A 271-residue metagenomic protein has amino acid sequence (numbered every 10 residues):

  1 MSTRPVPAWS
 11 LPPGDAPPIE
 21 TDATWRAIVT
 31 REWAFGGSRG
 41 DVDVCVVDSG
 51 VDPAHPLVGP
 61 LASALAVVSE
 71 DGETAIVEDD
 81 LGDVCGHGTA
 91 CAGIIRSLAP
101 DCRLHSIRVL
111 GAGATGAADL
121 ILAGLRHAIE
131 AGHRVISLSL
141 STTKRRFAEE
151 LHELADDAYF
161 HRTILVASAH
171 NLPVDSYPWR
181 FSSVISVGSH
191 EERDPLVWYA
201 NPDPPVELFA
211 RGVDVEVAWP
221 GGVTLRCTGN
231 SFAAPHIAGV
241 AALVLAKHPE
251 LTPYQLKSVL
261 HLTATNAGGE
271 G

Functional and structural regions predicted by a protein language model:
S2-L98, C102: Active-site core segment of subtilase-fold serine proteases
R4-A16, L125-E150: Short acidic, glycine-rich surface-loop motifs adjacent to enzyme active sites
W33-A34, R146-L165: Catalytic-core regions built around general acid/base machinery
V77-T143, L260-A264: Subtilisin-like peptidase catalytic core
D80-T89, H170, L225-I237: Gly/Ser-rich catalytic serine loop of serine hydrolases
H105, I164-V166, E216: Structural detector of well-ordered beta-strand residues that form the stable sheet scaffold of enzyme domains
S176-A246, E250: Extracellular S/T/G-rich loop segment that most often corresponds to the catalytic His/Ser-adjacent loop
E250-G271: An often Trp-containing, charged/polar helix-loop segment at the C-terminal end of enzyme catalytic cores
